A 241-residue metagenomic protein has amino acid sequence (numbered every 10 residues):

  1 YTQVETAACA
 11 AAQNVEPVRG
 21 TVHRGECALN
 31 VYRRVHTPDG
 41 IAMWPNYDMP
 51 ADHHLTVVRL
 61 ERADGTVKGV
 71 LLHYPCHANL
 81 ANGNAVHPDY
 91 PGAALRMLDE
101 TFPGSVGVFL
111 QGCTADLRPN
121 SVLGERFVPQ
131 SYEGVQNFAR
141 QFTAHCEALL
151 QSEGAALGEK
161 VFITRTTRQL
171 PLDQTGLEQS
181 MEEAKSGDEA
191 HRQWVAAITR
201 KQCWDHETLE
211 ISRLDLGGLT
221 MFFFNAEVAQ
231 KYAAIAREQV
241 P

Functional and structural regions predicted by a protein language model:
Y1-P241: Non-catalytic substrate/cofactor recognition surfaces at enzyme active-site rims
